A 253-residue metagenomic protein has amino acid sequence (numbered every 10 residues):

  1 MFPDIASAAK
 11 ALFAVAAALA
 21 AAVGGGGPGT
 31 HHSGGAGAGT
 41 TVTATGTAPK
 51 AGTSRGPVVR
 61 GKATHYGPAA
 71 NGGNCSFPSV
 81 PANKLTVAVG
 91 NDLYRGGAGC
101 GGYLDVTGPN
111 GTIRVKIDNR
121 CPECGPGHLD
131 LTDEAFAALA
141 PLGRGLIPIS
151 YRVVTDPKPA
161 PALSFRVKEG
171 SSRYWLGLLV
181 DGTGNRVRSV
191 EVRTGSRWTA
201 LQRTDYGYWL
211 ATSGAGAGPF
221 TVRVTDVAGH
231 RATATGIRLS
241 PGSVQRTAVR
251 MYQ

Functional and structural regions predicted by a protein language model:
M1-E134, A138-Q253: Secreted/periplasmic proteins
